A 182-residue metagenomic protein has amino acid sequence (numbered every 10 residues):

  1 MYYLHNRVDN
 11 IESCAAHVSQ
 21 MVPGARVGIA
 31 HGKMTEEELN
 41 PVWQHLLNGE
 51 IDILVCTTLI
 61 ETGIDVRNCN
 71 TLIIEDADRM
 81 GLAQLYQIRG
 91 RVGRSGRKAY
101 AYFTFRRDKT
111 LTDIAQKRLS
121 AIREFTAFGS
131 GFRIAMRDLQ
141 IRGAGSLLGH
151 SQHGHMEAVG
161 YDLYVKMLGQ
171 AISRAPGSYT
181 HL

Functional and structural regions predicted by a protein language model:
N6, N10-S13, H17, M21-L182: C-terminal helicase module of SF1/SF2 nucleic-acid helicases/translocases
